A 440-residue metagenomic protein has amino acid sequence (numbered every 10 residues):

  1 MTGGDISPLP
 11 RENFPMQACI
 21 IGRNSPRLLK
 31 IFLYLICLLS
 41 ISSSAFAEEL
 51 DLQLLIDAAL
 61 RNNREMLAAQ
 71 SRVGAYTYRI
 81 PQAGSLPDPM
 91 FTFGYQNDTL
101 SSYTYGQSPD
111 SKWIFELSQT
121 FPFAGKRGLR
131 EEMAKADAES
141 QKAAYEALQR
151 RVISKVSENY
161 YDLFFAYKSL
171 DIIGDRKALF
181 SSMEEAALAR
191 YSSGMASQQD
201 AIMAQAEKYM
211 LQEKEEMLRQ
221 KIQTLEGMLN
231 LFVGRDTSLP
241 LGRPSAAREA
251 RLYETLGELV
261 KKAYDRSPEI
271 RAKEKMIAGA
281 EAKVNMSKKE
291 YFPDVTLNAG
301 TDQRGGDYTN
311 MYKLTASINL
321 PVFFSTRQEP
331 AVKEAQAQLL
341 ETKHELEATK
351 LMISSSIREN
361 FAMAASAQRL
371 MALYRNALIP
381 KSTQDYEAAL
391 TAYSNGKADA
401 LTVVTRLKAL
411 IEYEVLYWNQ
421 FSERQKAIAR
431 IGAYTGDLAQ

Functional and structural regions predicted by a protein language model:
M1-L28: N-terminal secretory signal peptides that target proteins for export/translocation
F14, F32-Y34, F46: Aromatic (phenylalanine/tyrosine) cluster motif
K30-I31, L148-K262, R266, N360-M363 (+2 more regions): Periplasmic alpha-helical coiled-coil/stalk elements that build and connect Gram-negative outer-membrane
K30-S42: Bacterial N-terminal signal peptides
F46-Y95, S102, T120-F121, L129 (+6 more regions): Bacterial Sec-pathway N-terminal export signals of envelope proteins
A68-I80, L148, V152-I173, S182 (+5 more regions): Amphipathic alpha-helical coiled-coil segments
P89-A147, R271-T349: Small/polar-residue-enriched beta-strand and adjacent coil segments characteristic of outer-membrane beta-barrel
E132-K135, Q198-A206, A400-K408: Short, charged, amphipathic alpha-helical segments
